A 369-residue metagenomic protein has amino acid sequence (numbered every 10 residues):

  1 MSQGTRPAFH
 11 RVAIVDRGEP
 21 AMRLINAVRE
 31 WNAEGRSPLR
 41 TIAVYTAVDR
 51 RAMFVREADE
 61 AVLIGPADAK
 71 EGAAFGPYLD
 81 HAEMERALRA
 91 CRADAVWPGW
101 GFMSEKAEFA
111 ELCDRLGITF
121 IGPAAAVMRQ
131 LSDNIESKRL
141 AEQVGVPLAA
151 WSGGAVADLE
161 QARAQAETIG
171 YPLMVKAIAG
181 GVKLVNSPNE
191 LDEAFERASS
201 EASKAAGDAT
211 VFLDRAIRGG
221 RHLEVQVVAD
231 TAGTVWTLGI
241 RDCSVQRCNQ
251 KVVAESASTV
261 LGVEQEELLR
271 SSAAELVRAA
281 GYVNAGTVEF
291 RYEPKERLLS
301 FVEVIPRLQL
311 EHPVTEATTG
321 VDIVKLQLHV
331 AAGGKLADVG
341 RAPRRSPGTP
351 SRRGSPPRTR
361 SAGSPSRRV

Functional and structural regions predicted by a protein language model:
S2-A21, N26-A27, A33, T41-Y45 (+8 more regions): ATP-dependent carboxylate activation and anion-phosphoryl transfer catalytic cores that bind Mg-ATP to form
I14-V15, R36-P77, A87-S132, P147-G153: A short, GP-enriched loop/loop-strand-helix hinge that lies immediately N-terminal to, or at the N-terminal rim
G18, W100-M103, I178-G180, R358: Short glycine-rich anion-binding loops that position phosphate/pyrophosphate groups of nucleotides and phosphorylated
R23-L24, E83, E136, Q161: Well-ordered alpha-helical segments embedded in enzymatic catalytic cores
R50, E83, D158-A162, E190: Short acidic active-site motifs
E85, L140-E142, L213: Structural element of the ATP-grasp superfamily
D114, I118-V182: A conserved helix-loop-beta module that forms one wall/lid of the active-site cleft in ATP-utilizing catalytic domains
